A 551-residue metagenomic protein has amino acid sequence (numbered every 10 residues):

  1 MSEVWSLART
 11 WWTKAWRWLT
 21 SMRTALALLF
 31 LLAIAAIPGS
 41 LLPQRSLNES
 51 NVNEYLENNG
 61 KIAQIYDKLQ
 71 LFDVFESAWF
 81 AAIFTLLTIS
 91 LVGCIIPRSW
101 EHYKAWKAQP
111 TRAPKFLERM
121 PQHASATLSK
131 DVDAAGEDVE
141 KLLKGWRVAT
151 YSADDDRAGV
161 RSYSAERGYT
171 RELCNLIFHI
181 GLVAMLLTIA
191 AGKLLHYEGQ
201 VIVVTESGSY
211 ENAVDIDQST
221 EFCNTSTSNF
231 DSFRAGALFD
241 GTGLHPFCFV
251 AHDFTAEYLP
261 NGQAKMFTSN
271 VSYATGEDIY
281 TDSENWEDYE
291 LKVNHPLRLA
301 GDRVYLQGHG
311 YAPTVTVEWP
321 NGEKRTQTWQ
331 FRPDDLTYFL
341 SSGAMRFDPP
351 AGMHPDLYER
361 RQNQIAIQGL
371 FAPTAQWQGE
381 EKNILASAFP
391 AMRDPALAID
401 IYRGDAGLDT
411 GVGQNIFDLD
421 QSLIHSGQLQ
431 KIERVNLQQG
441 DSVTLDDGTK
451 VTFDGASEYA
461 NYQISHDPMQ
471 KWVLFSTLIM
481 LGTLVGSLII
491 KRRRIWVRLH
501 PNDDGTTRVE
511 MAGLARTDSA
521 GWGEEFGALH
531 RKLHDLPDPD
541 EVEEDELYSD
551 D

Functional and structural regions predicted by a protein language model:
M1-D551: Solvent-exposed, non-transmembrane regions of integral membrane proteins
